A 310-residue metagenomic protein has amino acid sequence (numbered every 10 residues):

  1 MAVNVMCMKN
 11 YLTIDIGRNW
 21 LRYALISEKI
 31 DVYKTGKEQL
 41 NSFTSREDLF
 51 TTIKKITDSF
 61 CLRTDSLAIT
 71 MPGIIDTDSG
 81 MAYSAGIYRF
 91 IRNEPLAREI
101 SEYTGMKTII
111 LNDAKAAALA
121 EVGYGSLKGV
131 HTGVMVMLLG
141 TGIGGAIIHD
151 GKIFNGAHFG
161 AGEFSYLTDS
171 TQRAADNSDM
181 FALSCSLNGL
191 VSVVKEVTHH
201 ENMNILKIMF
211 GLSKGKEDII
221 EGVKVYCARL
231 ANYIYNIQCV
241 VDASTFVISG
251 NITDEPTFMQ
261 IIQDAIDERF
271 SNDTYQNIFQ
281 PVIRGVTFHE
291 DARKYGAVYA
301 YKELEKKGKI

Functional and structural regions predicted by a protein language model:
A2-S66, T77-S79, E102-G105, G123-V130 (+1 more regions): ATP-binding/phosphotransfer module of carbohydrate and carboxylate kinases, centering on a glycine-rich
D31-V32, A82, I153-F154: Hydrophobic "anchor" residues
Q39-S42, F90, G160-E163: A short acidic/small-residue loop/turn micro-motif
G80-R92: A charged helix-plus-loop insertion that forms the helical arch/lid used to bind and gate nucleic-acid substrates
I87-Y88, I109-K115, V136-L138, R284-A292: Active-site nucleophile and cofactor-binding loops and adjacent substrate-binding regions of central metabolic enzymes
T104-E121, G129, M135: ATP-dependent carbohydrate kinase catalytic cores
V130-S184: Glycine-rich phosphate-binding loop of actin/hexokinase-like ATP-binding domains
